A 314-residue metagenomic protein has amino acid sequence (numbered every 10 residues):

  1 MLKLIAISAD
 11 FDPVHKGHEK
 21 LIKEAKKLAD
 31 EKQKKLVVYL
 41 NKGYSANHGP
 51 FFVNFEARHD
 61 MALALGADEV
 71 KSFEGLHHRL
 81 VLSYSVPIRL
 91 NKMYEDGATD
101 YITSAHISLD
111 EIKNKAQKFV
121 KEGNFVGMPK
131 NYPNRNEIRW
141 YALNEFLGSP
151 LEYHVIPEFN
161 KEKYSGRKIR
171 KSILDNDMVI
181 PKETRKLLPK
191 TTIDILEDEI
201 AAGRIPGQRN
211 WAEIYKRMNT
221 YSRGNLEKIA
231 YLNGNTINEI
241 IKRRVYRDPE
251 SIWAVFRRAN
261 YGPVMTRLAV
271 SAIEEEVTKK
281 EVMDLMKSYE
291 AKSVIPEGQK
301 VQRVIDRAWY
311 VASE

Functional and structural regions predicted by a protein language model:
M1-F55: N-terminal catalytic cores of NTP/NDP-binding nucleotidyl/phosphoryl-transfer enzymes
H15, A62, I169: Residue-level signal for inorganic ion chemistry
G49-P50, L65-E314: Active-site cores that bind ATP or allylic diphosphates and position pyrophosphate for catalysis
E56-A67: Short, structured active-site "lid" loops
